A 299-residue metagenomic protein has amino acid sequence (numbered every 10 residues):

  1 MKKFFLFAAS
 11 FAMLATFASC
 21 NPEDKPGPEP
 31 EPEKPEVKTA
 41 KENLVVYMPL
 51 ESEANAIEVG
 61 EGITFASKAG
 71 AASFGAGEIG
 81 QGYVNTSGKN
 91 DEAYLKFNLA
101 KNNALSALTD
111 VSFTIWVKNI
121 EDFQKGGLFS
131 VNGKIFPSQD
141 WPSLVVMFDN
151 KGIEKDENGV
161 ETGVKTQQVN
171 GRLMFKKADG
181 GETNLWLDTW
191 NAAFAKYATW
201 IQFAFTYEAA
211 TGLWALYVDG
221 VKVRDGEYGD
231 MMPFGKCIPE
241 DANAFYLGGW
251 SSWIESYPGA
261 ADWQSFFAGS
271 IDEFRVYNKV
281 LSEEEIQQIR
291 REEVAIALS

Functional and structural regions predicted by a protein language model:
M1-S19: Sec-dependent bacterial lipoprotein signal peptides
T16, C20-K89, Q287-S299: Extracytoplasmic low-complexity segments
E29-T39, S87-V111, L187-A193: Short surface loop/edge beta-strand patches of beta-sandwich-type extracellular domains that form ligand-contact sites
V46-E53, S112-E121, A261-E292: Extracellular, beta-strand-rich glycan-interacting domains
I115, A198-Y207, L216: Short tryptophan-centered beta-strand motifs in secreted/extracellular beta-sheet-rich domains of glycan-recognition
S130-K177, F234: Glycan-recognition/cleft segments
R172-Q202: Short, aromatic/His-centered strand-loop micro-motif at the edge of beta-sheets
E227-G269: Flexible glycan-contacting loops in extracellular carbohydrate-active proteins
